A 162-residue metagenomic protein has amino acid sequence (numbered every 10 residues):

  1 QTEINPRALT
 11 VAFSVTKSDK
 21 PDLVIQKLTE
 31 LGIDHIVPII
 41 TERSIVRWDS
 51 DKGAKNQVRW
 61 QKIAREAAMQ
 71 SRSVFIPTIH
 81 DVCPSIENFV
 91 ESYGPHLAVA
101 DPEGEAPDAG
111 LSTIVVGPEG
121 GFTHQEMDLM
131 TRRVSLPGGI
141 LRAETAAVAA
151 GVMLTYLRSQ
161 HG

Functional and structural regions predicted by a protein language model:
T2-H96: RNA substrate-binding interface of SAM-dependent RNA methyltransferases
P6-T10, L111, L129-L136: Glycine/charged-rich beta-loop-alpha catalytic/anionic-binding loops adjacent to active sites
I79, L97-V99, T131-S135: Conserved beta-strand scaffold positions in the cores of enzyme catalytic domains, especially in NTP/NDP-utilizing
E91, E105-A109: A short acidic-Thr-Gly-centered motif at the start of a beta-strand
P95-P102, I114-G117: Short, hydrophobic beta-strand segments that form beta-sheet elements in well-ordered domains
E103-A106, E119-T123, I140-L141: Short Gly/Pro-enriched loop/turn and capping motifs at secondary-structure junctions
A109-L129: A C-terminal functional module that forms or caps the active site or interfaces directly with catalytic machinery
H124-G162: Structured adenosyl-cofactor binding patch, chiefly the S-adenosyl-L-methionine
